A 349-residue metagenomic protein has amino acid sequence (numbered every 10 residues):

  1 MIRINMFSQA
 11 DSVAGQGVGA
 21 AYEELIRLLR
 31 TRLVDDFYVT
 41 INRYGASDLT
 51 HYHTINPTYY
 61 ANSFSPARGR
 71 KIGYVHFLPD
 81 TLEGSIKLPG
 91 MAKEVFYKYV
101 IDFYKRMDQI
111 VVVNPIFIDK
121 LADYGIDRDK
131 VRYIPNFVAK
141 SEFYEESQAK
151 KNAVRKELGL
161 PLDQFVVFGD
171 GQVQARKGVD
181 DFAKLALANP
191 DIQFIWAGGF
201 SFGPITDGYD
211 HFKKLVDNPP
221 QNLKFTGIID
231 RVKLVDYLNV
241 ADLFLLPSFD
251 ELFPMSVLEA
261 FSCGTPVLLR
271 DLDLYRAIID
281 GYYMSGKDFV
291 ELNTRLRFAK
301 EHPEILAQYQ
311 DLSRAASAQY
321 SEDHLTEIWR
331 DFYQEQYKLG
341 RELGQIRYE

Functional and structural regions predicted by a protein language model:
M91-I110, K213: Membrane-proximal helix-turn-helix segments that form the acceptor-binding/catalytic region of lipid-linked
P161-K177, A183-N189, I195: Conserved donor-binding/catalytic core segment of Leloir-type glycosyltransferases
Q193-H211, G227: Glycosyltransferase donor-sugar binding loop
Y209-V232: Nucleotide-activated donor-binding/catalytic signature segment of Leloir-type glycosyltransferases, i.e., the conserved
I228, D236-A241: Short alpha-helical donor nucleotide-sugar binding micro-motif in glycosyltransferases
F249: Aromatic "clamp/platform" in nucleotide-sugar-dependent glycosyltransferases that forms part of the donor/acceptor
S262, P266-L269: Short hydrophobic beta-strand element within catalytic cores of glycosyltransferases and related nucleotide-activated
R276-F298: Change "using UDP/GDP/dTDP sugars" to "using nucleotide sugars
